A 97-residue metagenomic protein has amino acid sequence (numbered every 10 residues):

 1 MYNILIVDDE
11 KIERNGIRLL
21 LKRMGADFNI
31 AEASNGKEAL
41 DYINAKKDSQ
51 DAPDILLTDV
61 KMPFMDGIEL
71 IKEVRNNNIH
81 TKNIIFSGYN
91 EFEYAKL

Functional and structural regions predicted by a protein language model:
Y2, F28, T81: Switch/coupling loops of ABC transporter nucleotide-binding domains
Y2-L5, K47-L57: Active-site beta3 strand of CheY-like receiver
I6, E32, I85-S87: Conserved SAM-binding loop
D8-D9, D59: Acidic di-acidic motifs
K11-A31: Two-component/phosphorelay signaling modules centered on CheY-like receiver
E32-A45, G67: Helix N-cap/capping motif at the beta->alpha junctions
Y42, P53-L97: CheY-like receiver
